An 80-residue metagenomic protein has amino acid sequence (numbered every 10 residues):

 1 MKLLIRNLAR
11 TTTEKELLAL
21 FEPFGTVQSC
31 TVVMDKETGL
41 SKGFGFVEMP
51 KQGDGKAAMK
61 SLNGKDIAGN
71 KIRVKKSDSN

Functional and structural regions predicted by a protein language model:
M1-K42, E48-N80: Intrinsically disordered, low-complexity RNA-binding regions enriched in Gly/Arg/Ser/Tyr
